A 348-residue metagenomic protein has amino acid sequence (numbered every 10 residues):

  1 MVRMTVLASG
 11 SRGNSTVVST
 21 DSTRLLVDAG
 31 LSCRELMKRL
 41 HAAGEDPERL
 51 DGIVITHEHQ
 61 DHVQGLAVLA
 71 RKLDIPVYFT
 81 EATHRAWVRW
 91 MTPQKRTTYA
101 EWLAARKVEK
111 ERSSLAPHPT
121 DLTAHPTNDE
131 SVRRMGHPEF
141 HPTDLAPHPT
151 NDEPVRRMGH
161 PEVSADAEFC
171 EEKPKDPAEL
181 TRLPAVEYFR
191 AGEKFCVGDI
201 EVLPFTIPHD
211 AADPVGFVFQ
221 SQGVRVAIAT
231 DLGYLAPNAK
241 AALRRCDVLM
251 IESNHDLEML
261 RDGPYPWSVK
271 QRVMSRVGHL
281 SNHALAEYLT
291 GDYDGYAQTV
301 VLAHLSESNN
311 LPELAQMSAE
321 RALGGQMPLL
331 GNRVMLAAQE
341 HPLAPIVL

Functional and structural regions predicted by a protein language model:
M1-A43, V215-T230, V248: Conserved beta-strand hairpin/beta-sheet module of binuclear metal-dependent hydrolase folds, prominently
V27-G30, L50-E58, Y78-E81, A227-T230 (+3 more regions): Active-site neighborhood of phospho(di)ester-bond hydrolases with catalytic His/Asp-centered motifs
C33-H84: Active-site metal-binding motif and surrounding structural segment of the metallo-beta-lactamase
L50, L183, C246-D247: Short, well-ordered alpha-helix to beta-strand connector turns
Q64-L73, R89-Q94, N310-M317: Metal-dependent catalytic neighborhoods of phosphoester/phosphodiester hydrolases
T83-L122, N128, R134, F140-D144 (+3 more regions): Metallo-beta-lactamase
P237-A337: Cap/insert and terminal regions of metallo-dependent hydrolase folds
N332-L348: Short, basic/aromatic-enriched C-terminal tail that caps enzymatic domains
